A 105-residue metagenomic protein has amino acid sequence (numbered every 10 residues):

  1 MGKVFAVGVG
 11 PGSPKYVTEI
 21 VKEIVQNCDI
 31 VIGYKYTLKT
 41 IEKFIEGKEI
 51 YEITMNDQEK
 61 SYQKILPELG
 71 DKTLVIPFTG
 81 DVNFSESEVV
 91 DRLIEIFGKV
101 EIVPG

Functional and structural regions predicted by a protein language model:
M1-V103: Class I S-adenosyl-L-methionine
